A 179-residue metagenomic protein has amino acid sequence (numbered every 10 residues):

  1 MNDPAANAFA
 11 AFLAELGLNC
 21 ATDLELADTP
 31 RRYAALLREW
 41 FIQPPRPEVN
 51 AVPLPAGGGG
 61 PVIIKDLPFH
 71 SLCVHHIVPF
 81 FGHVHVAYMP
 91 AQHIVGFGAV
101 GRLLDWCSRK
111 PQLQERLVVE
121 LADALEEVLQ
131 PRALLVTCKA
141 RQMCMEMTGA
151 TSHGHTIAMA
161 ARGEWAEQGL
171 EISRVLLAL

Functional and structural regions predicted by a protein language model:
M1-L179: A domain-level signal for the structural core that forms small-molecule/cofactor-binding pockets and catalytic centers
